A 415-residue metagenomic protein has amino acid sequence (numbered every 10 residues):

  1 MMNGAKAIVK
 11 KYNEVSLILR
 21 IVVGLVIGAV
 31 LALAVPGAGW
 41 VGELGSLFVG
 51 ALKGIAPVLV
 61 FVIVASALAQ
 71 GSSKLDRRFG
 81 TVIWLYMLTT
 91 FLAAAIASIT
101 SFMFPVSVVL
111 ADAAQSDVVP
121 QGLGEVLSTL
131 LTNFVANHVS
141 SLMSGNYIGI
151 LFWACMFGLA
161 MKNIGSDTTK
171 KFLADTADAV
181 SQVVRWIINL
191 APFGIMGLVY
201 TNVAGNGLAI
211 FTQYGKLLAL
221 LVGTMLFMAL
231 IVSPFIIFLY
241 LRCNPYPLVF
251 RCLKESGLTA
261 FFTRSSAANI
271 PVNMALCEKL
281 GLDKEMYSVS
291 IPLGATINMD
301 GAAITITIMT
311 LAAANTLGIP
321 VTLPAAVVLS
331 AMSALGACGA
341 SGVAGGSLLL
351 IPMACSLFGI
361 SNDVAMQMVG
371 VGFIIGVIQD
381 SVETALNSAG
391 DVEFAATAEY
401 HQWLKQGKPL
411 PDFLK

Functional and structural regions predicted by a protein language model:
I8-A34, S46-L52, R77-L248, K408-K415: Signature of multi-pass transmembrane helix bundles
W40-V41, D76, L208-K216, P245-R251 (+2 more regions): Membrane-water interface of transmembrane alpha-helices in multipass transporters/channels
A51, M87-F91, A95, V222-L226 (+4 more regions): Hydrophobic transmembrane alpha-helical segments of multi-pass transport and channel proteins
L59, G194, S265-N273, A303-M309 (+2 more regions): Transmembrane helix boundary and interhelical junction motifs in multipass membrane proteins
L68-R77, N163-D167, N206, R242-P245 (+4 more regions): Juxtamembrane helix-boundary/capping and inter-helix hinge elements in multi-pass membrane proteins
K74-V82, Q182-N189, K279-A295, L323-P324 (+2 more regions): Membrane-interface alpha-helices at helix entry/exit sites of multi-pass transporters
E255-A337, A395, K408-K415: Helix-loop-helix junctions within the multi-pass membrane cores of secondary transporters/permeases
I308-K415: Transmembrane alpha-helical segments and their short flanking loops that form helix-hairpins/helix-helix interfaces
